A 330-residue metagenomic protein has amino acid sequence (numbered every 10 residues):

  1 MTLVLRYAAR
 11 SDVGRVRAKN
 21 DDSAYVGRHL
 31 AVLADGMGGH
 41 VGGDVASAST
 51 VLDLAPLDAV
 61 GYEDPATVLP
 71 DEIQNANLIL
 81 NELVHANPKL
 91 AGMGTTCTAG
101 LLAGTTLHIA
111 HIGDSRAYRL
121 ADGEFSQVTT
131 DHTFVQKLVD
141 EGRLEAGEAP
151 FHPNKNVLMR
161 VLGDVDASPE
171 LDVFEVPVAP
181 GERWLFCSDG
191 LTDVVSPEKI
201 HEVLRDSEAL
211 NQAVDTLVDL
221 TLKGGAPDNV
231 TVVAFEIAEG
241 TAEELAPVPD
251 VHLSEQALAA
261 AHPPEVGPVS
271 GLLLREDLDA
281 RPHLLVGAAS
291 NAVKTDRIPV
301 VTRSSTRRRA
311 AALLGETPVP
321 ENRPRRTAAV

Functional and structural regions predicted by a protein language model:
M1-V330: PP2C/PPM-type serine/threonine phosphatase catalytic domain
